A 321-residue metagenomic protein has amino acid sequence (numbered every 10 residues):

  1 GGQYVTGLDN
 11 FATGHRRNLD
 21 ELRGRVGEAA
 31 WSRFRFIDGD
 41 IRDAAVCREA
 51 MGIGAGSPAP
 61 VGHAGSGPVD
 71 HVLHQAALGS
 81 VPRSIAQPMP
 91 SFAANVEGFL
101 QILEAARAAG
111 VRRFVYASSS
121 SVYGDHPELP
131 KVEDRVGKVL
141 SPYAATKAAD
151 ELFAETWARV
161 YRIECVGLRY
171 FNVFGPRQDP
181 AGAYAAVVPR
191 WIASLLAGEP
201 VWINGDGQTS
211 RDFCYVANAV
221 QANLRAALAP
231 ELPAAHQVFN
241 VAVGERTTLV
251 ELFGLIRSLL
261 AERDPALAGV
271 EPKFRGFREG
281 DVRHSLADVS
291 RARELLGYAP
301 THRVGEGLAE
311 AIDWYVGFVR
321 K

Functional and structural regions predicted by a protein language model:
G1-V173, A217, A227, E310 (+2 more regions): N-terminal Rossmann-like NAD(P)+-binding domain of SDR-like oxidoreductases, especially those catalyzing
G14-R16, G124-D125, R177, T248-V250 (+1 more regions): A short beta-to-alpha transition loop/helix N-cap that caps and shapes the active-site region
A30, R35, G39-R42, L195-K321: C-terminal substrate-binding subdomain of Rossmann-fold SDR/epimerase-dehydratase oxidoreductases
Q75, Q178, Q208-T209: Glutamine-centric residue-chemistry signal
L129-K138, A186, K273-G276, V289-R291: Short glycine/proline- and charge-enriched loop/turn segments that cap or connect secondary-structure elements
A149, F153, W157, V187 (+3 more regions): Hydrophobic alpha-helix immediately C-terminal to the catalytic Tyr-X-X-X-Lys motif of short-chain
Q178-D179, V201: Activation segment of protein kinase catalytic domains
